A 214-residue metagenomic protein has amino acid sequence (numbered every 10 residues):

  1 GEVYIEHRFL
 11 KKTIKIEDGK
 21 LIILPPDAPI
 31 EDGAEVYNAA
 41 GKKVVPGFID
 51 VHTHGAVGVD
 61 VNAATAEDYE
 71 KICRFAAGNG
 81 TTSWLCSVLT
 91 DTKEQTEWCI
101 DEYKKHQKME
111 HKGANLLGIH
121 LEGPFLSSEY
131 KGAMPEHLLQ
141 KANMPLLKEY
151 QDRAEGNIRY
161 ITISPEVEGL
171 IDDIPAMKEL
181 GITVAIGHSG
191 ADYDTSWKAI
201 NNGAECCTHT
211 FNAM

Functional and structural regions predicted by a protein language model:
G1, G19, G41, H52 (+4 more regions): Divalent metal-coordination and catalytic microenvironments
V3-V45: Histidine-rich, glycine-flanked metal-binding segment
D32-A40, C99-G113, W197-N201: Short amphipathic alpha-helices and their capping/turn segments at secondary-structure boundaries
K42-A64: Di-metal (Zn2+ and/or Mg2+/Mn2+) metal-binding site signature of metallo-dependent hydrolases with the MBL/beta-CASP
H54, E70-E102, A114-S127, A154-E166 (+2 more regions): Divalent metal-dependent hydrolysis catalytic cores, especially in the metallo-beta-lactamase
T65-D68, C99-E102, N143-P145: Charged helix-capping and loop-helix junction motifs
H106, Q140-T210, M214: Histidine/acidic residue-rich metal-binding segments in metalloenzymes
E129-L138: Glycine-rich phosphate-binding loop of ATP-grasp-fold ATP-dependent ligases
